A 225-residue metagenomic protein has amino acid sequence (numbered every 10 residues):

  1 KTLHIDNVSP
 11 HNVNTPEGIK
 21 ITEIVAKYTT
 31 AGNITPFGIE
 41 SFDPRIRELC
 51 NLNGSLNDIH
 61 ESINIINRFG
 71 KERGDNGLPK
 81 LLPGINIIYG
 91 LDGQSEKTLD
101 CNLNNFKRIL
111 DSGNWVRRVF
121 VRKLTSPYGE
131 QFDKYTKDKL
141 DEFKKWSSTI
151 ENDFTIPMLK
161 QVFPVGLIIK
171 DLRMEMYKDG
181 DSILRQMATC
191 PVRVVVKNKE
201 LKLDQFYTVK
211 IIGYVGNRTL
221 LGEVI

Functional and structural regions predicted by a protein language model:
K1, G32-P36, K80-N86, V116-R118 (+3 more regions): Active-site lining segments that contact anionic ligands and/or coordinate catalytic metals
K1-G84, Y89-Q94: Conserved SAM/AdoMet-binding glycine-rich loop
N14-P16, I46, E96, E130 (+2 more regions): Generic domain-boundary/flexible-linker signal
T22-N33, N104-F120, L201-L203: Structural recognition of alpha->loop->beta junctions
E23-V25, K71-G74, R108-I109, M158-K160 (+2 more regions): Generic recognition of flexible, low-complexity loop/linker segments
I39-C50, L81-K97, N114-W146: Flexible glycine/acidic-rich beta-alpha junction loops that bind and position SAM and/or redox cofactors in anaerobic
L99-L103: Extended C-terminal regions of large enzymes
L140-I225: Terminal RNA-binding accessory module
